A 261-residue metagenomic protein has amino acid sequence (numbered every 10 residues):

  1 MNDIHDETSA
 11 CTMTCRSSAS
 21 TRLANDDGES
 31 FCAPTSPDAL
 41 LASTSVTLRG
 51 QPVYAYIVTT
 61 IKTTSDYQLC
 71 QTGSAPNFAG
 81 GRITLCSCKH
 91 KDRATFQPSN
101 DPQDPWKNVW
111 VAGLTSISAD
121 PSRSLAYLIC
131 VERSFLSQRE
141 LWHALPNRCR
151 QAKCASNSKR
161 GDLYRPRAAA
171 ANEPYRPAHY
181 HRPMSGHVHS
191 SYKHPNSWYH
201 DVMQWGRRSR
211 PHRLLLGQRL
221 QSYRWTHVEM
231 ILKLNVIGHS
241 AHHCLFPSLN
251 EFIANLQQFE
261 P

Functional and structural regions predicted by a protein language model:
N2-P105: Compositionally biased, charged N-terminal/linker segments
P52, K107, L125-Y127, V131: Residues that flank catalytic or metal-binding motifs in active/ligand-binding sites
K62-T64, I117, E132-Q138: Short loop/turn segments at secondary-structure transitions that flank enzyme active sites
A94-F96, V109, P121, S134-E140: Long alpha-helical, hydrophobic tracts
W106-A112: Loop/turn positions that initiate beta-strands
L114-S122: Short, charged beta-turn/beta-strand-edge "cap" motif at the junction between a beta-strand and an adjacent loop
V131-H243: Aromatic- and Lys/Arg-enriched surface recognition patch
L234-P261: C-terminal non-catalytic accessory extensions
